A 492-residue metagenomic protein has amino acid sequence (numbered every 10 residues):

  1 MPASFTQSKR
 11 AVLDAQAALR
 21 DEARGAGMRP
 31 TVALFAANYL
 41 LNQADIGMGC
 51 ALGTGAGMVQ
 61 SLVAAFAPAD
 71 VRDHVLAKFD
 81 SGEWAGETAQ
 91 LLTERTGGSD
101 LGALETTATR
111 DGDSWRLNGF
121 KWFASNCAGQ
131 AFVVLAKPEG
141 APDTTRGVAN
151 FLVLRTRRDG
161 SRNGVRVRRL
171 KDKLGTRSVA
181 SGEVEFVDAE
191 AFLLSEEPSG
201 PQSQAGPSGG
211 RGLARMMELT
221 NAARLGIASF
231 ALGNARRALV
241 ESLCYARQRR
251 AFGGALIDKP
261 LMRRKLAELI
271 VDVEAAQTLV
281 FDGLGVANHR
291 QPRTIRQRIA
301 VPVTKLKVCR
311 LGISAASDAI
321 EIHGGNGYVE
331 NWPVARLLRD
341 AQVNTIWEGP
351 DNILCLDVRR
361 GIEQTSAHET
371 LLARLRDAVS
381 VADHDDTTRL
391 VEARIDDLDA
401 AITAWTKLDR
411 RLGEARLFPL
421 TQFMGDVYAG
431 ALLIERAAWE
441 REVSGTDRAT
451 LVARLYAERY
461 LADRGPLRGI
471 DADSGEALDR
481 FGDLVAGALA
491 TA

Functional and structural regions predicted by a protein language model:
M1-G27, L390, A486-A492: Extended, charge-enriched "interface" segments that sit outside catalytic cores
A67-T106, R110, F281-I295, V301 (+4 more regions): Internal maturation/activation junctions in enzymes
S114, N118-V165: A short core secondary-structure module
D159, R168, V184-A223, V240-I257 (+2 more regions): A glycine-rich, basic-preceded beta-loop-alpha segment at the flavin cofactor/substrate interface of flavin-utilizing
T176-A214, I322-D351, I395: Flexible glycine/proline-rich, aromatic-decorated loop/lid segments
E274-K305, I320-E321, I402-L417, I434-D447: C-terminal helix-coil-helix/basic helical segment that borders enzyme active sites and/or dimer interfaces and provides
R298-L375, R454-A492: Alpha-helix capping/hinge segments and adjacent helical runs
V381-A492: C-terminal amphipathic alpha-helical interaction region
